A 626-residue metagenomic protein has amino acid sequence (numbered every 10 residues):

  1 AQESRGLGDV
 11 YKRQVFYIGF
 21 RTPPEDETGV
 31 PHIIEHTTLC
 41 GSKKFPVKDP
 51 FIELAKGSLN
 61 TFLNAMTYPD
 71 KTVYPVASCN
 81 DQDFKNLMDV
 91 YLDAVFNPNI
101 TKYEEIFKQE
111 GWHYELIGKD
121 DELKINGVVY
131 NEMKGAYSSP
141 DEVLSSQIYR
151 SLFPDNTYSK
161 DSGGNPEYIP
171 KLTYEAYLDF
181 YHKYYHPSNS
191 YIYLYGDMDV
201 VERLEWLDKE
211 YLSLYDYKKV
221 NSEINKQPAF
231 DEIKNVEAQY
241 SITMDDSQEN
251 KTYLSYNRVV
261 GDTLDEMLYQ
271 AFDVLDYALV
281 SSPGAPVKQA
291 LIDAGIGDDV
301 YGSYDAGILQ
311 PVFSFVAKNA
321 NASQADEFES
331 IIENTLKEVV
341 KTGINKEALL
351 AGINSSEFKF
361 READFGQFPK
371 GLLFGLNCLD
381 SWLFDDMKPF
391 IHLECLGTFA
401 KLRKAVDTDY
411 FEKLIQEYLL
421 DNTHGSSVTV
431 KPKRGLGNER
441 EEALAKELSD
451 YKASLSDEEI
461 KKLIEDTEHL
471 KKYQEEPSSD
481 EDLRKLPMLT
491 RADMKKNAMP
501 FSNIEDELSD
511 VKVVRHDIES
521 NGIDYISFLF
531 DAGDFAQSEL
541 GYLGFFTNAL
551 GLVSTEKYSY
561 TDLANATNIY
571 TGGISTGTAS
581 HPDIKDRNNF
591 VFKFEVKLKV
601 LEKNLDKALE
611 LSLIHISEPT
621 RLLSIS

Functional and structural regions predicted by a protein language model:
Q2-L7, Y11, H615-I625: Single conserved hydrophobic/aromatic residue that forms the stacking wall/gate of nucleotide- or nucleobase-binding
V15-D93, N97, E104-I106, S138 (+4 more regions): M16/MPP (pitrilysin/insulinase) zinc-metallopeptidase core fold and M16-derived inactive scaffolds
G41-K43, L87-T101, G118-S188, L207-E210 (+7 more regions): Scaffold signal of the M16-like zinc-metallopeptidase fold and its non-catalytic homologs
P98-N131, D199, K219-I233, E338-F374 (+5 more regions): Acidic/histidine-enriched alpha-helical segments
Y191-K251, A363, L448-K452: An aromatic/glycine/proline-enriched structural segment found at the starts of mature extracellular/organellar domains
G196, G352-H516, L529, S626: C-terminal regions of mature proteins
L254-E347, S509-E519, D524-R587: Structured mid-domain segments that build the active-site/substrate or prosthetic-cofactor binding neighborhood
